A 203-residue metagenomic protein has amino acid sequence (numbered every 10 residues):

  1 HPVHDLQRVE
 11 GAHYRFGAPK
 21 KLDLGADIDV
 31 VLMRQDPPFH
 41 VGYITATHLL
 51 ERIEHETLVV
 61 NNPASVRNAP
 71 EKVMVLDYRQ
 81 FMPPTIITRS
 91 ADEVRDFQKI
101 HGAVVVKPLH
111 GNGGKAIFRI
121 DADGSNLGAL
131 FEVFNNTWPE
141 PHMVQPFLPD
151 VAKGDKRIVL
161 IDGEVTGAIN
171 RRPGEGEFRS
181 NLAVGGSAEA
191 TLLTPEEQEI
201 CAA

Functional and structural regions predicted by a protein language model:
H1, L24-D29, L49-R52, P70-M74 (+5 more regions): Generic detector of short, locally flexible boundary/turn motifs and exposed helical patches
H1-R89: Conserved N-proximal alpha/beta basic substrate-recognition cap immediately N-terminal to, or forming the N-lobe
A18, Q35, N61, P108 (+2 more regions): Pocket-edge structural micro-motifs
E56, R95-F97: Secondary-structure boundary elements
D92, K99-A103, H110-A203: Phosphate-binding site of ATP-dependent enzymes
